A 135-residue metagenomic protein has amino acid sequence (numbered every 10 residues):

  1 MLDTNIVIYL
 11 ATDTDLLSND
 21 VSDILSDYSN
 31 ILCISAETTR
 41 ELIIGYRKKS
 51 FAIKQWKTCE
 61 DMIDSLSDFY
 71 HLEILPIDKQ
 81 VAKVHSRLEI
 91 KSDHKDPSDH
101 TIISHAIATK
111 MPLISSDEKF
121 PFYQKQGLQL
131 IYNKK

Functional and structural regions predicted by a protein language model:
M1-I34, S50-D61, K135: Short, well-structured N-terminal submotif of metal-dependent ribonuclease cores
T4-N5, L42, H85, A106: Generic structural signal for small/hydrophobic residues in well-ordered secondary structure, especially within
I6, T38-T39, V81, I102 (+1 more regions): Alpha-helix capping/helix-boundary segments
A11, V21, Y46, E89 (+1 more regions): Short, flexible helix/strand-to-coil boundary loops that buttress conserved ligand/catalytic motifs in alpha/beta
C33, L75, I131: General small-molecule cofactor/ligand-binding pocket signal
A36-I44: Short, conserved active-site loops that position catalytic residues or coordinate cofactors/metal ions across diverse
F69-S116: Active-site neighborhoods of divalent-metal-dependent phosphate/nucleic-acid chemistry enzymes
I103-K135: Acidic, PIN/NYN-like endoribonuclease modules and their adjacent C-terminal/linker elements
